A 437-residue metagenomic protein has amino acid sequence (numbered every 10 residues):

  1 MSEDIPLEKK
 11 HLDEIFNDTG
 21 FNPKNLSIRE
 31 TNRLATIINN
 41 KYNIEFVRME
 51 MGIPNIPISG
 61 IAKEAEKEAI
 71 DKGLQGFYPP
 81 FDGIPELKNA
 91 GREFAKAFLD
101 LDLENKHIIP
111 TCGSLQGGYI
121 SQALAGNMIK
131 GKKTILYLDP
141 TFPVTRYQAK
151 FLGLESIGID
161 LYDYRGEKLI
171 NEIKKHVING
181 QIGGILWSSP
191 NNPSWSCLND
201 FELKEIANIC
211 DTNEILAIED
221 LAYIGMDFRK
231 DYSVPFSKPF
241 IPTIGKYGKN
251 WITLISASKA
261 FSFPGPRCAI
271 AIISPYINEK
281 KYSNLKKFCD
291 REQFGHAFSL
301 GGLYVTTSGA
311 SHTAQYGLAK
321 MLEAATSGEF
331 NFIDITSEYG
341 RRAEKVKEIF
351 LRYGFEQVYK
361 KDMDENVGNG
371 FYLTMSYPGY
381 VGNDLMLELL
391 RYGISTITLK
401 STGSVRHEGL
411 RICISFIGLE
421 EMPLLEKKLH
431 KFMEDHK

Functional and structural regions predicted by a protein language model:
S2, N89, E93, A97 (+6 more regions): PLP-dependent enzyme catalytic core of the Aspartate aminotransferase-like
D4-Q116, L322-E329, D435-K437: N-terminal small-domain helix-loop-helix segment of the aminotransferase-like
N55, S258, M363-D364, S401-S404: AMP-binding (ANL) adenylation modules
D71-N213, I218, I224-G248, K427: Conserved core of the PLP fold type I
I244-S337, M433: Conserved core segment of the aminotransferase class I/II
I272, T374-S376, C413-S415: Short hydrophobic/aromatic beta-strand micro-patches that form the beta-sheet surface supporting nucleotide- or nucleic
H312-Q315, A319, F332-F350, Q357-S376: Conserved glycine-rich beta-strand-loop-beta hairpin in the small C-terminal domain of fold type I
